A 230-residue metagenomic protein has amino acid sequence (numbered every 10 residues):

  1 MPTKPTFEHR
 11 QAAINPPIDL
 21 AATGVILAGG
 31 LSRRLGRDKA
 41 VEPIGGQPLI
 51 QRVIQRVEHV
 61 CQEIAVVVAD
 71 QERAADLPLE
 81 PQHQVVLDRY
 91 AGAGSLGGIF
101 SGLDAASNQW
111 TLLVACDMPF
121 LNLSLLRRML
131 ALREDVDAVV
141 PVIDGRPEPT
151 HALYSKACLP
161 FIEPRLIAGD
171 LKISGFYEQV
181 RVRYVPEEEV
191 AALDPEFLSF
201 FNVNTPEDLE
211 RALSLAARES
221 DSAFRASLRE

Functional and structural regions predicted by a protein language model:
M1-F7: N-terminal acidic, proline/glycine-rich, low-complexity intrinsically disordered segments
T3, R211-E230: Terminal amphipathic alpha-helical/low-complexity segments used for targeting or macromolecular assembly
H9-Q11: Low-complexity, intrinsically disordered or signal/transmembrane-proximal segments
A13-D170, E178-S199, E210-S220: Nucleotide and nucleotide-moiety/phosphate-recognizing core
F201-V203: Conserved anion/nucleotide-ligand pocket segment
